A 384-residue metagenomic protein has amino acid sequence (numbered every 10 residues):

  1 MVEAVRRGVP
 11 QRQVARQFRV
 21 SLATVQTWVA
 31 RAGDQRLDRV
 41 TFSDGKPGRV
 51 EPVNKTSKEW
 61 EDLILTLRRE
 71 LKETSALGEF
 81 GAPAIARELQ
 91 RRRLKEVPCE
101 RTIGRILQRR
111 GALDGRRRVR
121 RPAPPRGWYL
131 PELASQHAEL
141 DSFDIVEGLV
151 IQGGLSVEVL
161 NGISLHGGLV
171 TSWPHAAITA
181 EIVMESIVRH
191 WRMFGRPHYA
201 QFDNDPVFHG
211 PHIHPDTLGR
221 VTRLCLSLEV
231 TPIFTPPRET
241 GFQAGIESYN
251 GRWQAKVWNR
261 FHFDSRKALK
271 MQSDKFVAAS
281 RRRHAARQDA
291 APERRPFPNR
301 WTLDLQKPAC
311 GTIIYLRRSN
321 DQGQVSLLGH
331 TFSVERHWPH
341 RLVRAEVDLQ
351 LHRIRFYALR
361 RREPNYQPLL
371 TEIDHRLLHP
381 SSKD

Functional and structural regions predicted by a protein language model:
M1, V25-W28, I64, I85 (+11 more regions): Mobile genetic element proteins and their domesticated derivatives, centered on retroelements and DNA transposons
M1-Q35: Double-stranded DNA-binding cores of transcription factors and transposases
D38-L140, E293-P298: Basic, flexible linker segments flanking DNA-binding modules in nucleic acid-interacting mobile-element proteins
K55-K58, R101, R105-I163, L169 (+5 more regions): Mobile-element integrase/transposase regions, centering on the N-terminal DNA-binding/Zn-coordinating module
A76, P174-H175, G210-P215: Short, solvent-exposed loop/turn segments at secondary-structure boundaries
G168-W173, I233-T235: Short small-residue beta-strand/loop micro-motif enriched in glycine and branched aliphatics
A200-D203, F208-A255, R266-L269, D274: RNase H-like two-metal-ion nuclease catalytic core shared by retroviral integrases and related mobile-element nucleases
V277-D384: C-terminal, beta-rich DNA-binding module of retroviral/retroelements integrases
